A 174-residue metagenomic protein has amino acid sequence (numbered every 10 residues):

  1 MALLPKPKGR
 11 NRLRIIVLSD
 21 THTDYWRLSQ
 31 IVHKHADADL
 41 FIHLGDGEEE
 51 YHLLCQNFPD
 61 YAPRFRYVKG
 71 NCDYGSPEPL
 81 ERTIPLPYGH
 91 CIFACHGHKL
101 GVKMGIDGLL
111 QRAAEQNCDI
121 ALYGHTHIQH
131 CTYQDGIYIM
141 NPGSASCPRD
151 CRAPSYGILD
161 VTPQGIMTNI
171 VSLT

Functional and structural regions predicted by a protein language model:
A2-L86: Core catalytic region of metal-dependent phosphoesterases/phosphodiesterases, especially metallo-beta-lactamase-like
A2-R12, L80, P85-L86, Q111-N117 (+1 more regions): Binuclear metal-dependent phosphoesterase catalytic core
R12, A62-R64, G89-C91, G136 (+1 more regions): A generic structural signal for alpha->beta connector loops
R14-D20, H90-H98, Y138-G143, T168-I170: Active-site-proximal beta-strand elements of phosphoester/diester hydrolases
H22-W26, E48-H52, C72-P77, L100-M104 (+2 more regions): Active-site environment of divalent metal-dependent phosphoester hydrolases
A38, C118-D119: Proline-aspartate-enriched helix->loop->beta-strand connector
Y61-R64, T132-S146: Short acidic, glycine/proline-enriched helix-loop-strand junctions
F65-V68, C72, E78-C95, G101-Q116: Glycine/small-residue-rich loop that forms an oxyanion/phosphate-binding "nest" at active or ligand-binding sites
